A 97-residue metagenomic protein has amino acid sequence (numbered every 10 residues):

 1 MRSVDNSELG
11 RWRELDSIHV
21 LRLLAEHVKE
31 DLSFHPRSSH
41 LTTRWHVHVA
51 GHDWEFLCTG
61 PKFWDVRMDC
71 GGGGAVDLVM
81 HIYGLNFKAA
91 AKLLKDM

Functional and structural regions predicted by a protein language model:
M1-M97: N-terminal structured subdomain of primase-like DNA metabolism proteins
